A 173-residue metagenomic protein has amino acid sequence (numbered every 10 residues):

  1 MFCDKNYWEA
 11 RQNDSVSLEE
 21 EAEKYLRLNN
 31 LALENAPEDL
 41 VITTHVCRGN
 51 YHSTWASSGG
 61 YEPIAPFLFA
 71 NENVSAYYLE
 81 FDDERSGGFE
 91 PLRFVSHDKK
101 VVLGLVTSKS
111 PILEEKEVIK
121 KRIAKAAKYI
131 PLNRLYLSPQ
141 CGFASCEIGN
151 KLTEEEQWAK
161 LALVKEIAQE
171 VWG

Functional and structural regions predicted by a protein language model:
M1-G173: Domain-level signal for soluble alpha/beta catalytic cores
